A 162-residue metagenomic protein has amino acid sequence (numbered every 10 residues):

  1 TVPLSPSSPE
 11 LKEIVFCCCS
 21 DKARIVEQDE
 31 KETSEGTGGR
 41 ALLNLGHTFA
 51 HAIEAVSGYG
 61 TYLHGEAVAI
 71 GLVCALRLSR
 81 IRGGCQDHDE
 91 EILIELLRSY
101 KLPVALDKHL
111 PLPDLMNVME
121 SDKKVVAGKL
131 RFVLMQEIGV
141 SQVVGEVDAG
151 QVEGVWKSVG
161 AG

Functional and structural regions predicted by a protein language model:
T1, G84-G162: C-terminal charged capping/lid subdomain of soluble metabolic enzymes
V2-P113: Active-site segments that bind and position negatively charged phosphate/pyrophosphate groups
